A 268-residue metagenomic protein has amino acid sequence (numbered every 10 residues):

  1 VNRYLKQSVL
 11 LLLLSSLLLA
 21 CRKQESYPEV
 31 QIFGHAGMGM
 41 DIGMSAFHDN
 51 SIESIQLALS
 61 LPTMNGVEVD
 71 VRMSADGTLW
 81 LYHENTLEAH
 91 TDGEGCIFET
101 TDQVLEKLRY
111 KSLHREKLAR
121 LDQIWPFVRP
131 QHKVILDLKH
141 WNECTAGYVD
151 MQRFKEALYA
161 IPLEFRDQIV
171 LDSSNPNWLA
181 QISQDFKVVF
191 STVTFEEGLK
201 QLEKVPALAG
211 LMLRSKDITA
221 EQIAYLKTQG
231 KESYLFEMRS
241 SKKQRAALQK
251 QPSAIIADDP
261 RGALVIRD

Functional and structural regions predicted by a protein language model:
V1-V9: Bacterial N-terminal signal peptides that target proteins for export
R3, L19-A20: Short, low-complexity interaction segments enriched in Ser/Thr/Pro/Gly
S8-L17: Bacterial N-terminal signal peptides
C21-D268: Phosphate-group recognition and catalysis centered on beta-loop-alpha active-site segments
